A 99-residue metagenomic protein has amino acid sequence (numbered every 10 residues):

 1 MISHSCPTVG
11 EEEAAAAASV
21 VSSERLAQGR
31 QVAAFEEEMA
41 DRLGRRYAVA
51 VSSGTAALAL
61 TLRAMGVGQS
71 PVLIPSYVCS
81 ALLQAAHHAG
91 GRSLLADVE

Functional and structural regions predicted by a protein language model:
M1-H4, V49, V98: Short acidic/polar alpha-helix capping motifs at helix-coil junctions
M1-L26, R30: N-terminal "arm"/small-domain region of PLP-dependent enzymes with the aminotransferase-like
T8, S52, S76-Y77: Conserved residues at beta->alpha junctions
R25-P71, A85-A89, L95: Phosphate-binding glycine-rich loop
S76, L95-E99: Short beta->alpha connector loops at strand-helix junctions that form conserved, small/polar/Pro-enriched
Y77-L83: Conserved coil-to-alpha-helix start sites within the AMP-binding
